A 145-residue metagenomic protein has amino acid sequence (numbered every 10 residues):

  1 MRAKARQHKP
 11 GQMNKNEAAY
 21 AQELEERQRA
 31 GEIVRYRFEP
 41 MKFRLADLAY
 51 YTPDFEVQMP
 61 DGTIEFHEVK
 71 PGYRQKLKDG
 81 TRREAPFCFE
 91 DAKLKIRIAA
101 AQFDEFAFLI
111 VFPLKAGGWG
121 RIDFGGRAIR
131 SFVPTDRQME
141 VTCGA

Functional and structural regions predicted by a protein language model:
M1-A145: Electrostatic, structured charged patches in enzyme active sites and in nucleic-acid/phosphate-binding
